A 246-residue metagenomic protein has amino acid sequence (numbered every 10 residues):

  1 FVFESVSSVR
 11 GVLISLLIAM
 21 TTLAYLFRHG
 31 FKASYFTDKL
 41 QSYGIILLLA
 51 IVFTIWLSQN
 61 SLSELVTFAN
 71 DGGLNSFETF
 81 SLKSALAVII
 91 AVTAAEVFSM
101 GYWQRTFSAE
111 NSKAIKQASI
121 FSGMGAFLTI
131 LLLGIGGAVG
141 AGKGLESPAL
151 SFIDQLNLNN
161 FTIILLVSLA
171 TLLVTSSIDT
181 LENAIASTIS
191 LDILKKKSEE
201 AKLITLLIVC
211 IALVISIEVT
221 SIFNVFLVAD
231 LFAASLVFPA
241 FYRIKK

Functional and structural regions predicted by a protein language model:
F1-K246: Membrane-embedded helix-loop-helix hairpins and adjacent transmembrane boundary segments in multi-pass transporters
